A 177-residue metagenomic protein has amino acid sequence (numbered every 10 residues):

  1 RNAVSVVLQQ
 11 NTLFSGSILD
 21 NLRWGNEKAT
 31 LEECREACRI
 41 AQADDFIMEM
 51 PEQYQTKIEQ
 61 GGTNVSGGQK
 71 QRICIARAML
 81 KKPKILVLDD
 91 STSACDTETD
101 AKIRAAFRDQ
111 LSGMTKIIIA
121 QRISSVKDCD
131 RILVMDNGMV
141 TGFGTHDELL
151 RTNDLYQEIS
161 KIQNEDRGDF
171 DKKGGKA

Functional and structural regions predicted by a protein language model:
R1, L19-Q60, R104-A105, G113: ABC ATPase nucleotide-binding domain helical subdomain, centered on the C-loop/LSGGQ "ABC signature"
V4-L8, T115-I117: ABC nucleotide-binding domain signature
D44-I73, L88-S91, C95-E98, E165-A177: ABC-fold ATPase nucleotide-binding domain signature/coupling loops
E49, Q53, A105, S112-G113 (+1 more regions): C-terminal portion of ABC ATPase nucleotide-binding domains
I75, I119: Hydrophobic anchor residue at the start of the ABC signature
L80-K84, G113: A short, proline-enriched helix->beta-strand linker immediately N-terminal to the Walker B motif in ABC-type P-loop
D96-A106: Conserved D-loop/post-Walker B switch-helix segment of ABC ATPase nucleotide-binding domains
